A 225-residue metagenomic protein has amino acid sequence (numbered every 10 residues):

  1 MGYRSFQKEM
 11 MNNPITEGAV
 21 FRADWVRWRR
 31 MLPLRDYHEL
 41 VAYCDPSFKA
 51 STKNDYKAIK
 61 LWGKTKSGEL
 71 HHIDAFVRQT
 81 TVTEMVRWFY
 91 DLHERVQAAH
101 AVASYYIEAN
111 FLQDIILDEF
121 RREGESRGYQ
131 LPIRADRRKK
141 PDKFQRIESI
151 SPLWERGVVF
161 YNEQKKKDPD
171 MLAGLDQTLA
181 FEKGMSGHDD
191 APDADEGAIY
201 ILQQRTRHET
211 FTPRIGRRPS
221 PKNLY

Functional and structural regions predicted by a protein language model:
M1-P46: ATPase catalytic-site recognition across NTP-hydrolyzing enzymes
M10, I150, A194: A residue-level signal for conserved active-site and pocket-lining positions in enzyme catalytic cores
N13, E17-A19, A58-K60, T65-G184 (+1 more regions): Mg2+-dependent endonuclease catalytic cores in nucleic-acid-processing enzymes, primarily RNase H-like
A42-Y43, L61, Y106, D193: Structured core elements
C44-A58: An active-site-proximal beta-strand-loop segment
P46, A109, D190-A191: Generic detector of well-ordered alpha-helical packing
G174-I201: Charged alpha-helix within mobile-element recombinases
A198-Y225: Acidic two-metal-ion nuclease catalytic site recognized across multiple nuclease folds, prominently DnaQ/RNase D-T
